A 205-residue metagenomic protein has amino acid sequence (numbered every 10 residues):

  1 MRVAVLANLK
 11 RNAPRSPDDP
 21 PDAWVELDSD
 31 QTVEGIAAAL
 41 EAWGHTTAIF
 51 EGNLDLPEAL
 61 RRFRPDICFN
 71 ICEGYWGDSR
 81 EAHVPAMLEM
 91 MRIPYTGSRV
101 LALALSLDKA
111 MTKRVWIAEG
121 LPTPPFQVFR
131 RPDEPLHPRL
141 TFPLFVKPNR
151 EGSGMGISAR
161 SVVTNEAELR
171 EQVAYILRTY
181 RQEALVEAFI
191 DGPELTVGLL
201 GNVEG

Functional and structural regions predicted by a protein language model:
M1-T96, V100-L101, L105-L107, R130-L136: ATP-binding N-terminal substructure of ATP-dependent carboxylate-amine bond-forming enzymes
A4, C68, T96, P124 (+3 more regions): Structural detector of well-ordered beta-strand residues that form the stable sheet scaffold of enzyme domains
D66-I67, A86-M87, K113-I117, P143-L144 (+1 more regions): Short, hinge-like loop/turn segments at secondary-structure boundaries
A118-G152: Rossmann-like NAD(P)H-binding beta-loop-alpha module
L144-Q172, E194: Glycine-rich phosphate-binding loop of ATP-grasp-fold ATP-dependent ligases
N165-G205: Phosphate-binding site of ATP-dependent enzymes
